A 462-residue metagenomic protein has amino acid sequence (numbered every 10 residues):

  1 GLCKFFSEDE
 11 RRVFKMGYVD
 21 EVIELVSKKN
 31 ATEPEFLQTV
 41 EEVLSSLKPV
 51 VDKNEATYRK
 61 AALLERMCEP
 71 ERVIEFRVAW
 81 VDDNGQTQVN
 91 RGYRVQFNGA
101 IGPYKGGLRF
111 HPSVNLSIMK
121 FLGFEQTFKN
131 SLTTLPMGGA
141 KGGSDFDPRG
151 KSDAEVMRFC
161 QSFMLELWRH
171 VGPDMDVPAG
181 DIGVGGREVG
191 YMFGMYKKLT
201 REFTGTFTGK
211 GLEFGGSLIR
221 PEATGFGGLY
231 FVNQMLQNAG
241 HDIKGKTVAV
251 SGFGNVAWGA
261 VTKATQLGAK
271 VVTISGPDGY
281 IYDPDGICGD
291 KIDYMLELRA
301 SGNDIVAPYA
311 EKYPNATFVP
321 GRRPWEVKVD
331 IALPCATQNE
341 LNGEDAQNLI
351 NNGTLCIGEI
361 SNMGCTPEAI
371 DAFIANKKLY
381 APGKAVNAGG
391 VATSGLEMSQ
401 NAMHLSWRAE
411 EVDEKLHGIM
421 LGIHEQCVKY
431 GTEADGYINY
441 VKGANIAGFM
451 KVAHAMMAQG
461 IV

Functional and structural regions predicted by a protein language model:
G1-K15: Short, Lys/Arg-enriched N-terminal segments with co-localized hydrophobic residues within the first ~10-30 amino acids
G17-E33, L37-T39, M235, I350-V462: Adenosine-phosphate binding glycine-rich loop
P34-L37, K53-K60, T134, V171-G180 (+3 more regions): Flexible, glycine/charged-enriched surface loops at secondary-structure junctions
A56-Q86: Structured beta-strand/loop patches that form or line metal/cofactor-binding pockets in enzymes
H111, N130-K244: Glycine/serine-rich phosphate-binding loop and adjoining beta1-alpha1 elements at the start of nucleotide-handling
T208-G211, G216-K328: Glycine-rich phosphate/diphosphate-binding loop of Rossmann-like nucleotide-binding domains
G279-Y282, G286-Y380, A385: Rossmann-like adenosine-cofactor binding region
